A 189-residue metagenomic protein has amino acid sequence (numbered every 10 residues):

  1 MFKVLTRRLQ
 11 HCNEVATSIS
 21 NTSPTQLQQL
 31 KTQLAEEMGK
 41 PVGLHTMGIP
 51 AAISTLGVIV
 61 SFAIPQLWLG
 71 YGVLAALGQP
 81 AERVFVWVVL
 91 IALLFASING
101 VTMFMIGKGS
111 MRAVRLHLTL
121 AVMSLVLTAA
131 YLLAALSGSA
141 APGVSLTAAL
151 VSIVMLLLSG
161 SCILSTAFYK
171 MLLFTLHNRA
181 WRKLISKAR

Functional and structural regions predicted by a protein language model:
L5-Q10, F168-R189: Short, highly charged, low-complexity non-transmembrane loops/tails of multi-pass membrane proteins
R7-S61: Cytosolic juxtamembrane helix and N-cap/initiation of the first transmembrane helix
M47-I53, G72-V84, K108-R112: Short juxtamembrane and helix-loop transition motifs at transmembrane-helix boundaries in membrane proteins
V58-A63, P80-V101: Generic alpha-helical transmembrane segments
F62-L74, L133: Membrane-helix interface motif
G100-L125: Loop-to-transmembrane helix junctions at the membrane interface
L127-T128, L146-T166: Alpha-helical membrane-embedded segments
A129-A149: Membrane-helix boundary connector in multi-pass membrane proteins
